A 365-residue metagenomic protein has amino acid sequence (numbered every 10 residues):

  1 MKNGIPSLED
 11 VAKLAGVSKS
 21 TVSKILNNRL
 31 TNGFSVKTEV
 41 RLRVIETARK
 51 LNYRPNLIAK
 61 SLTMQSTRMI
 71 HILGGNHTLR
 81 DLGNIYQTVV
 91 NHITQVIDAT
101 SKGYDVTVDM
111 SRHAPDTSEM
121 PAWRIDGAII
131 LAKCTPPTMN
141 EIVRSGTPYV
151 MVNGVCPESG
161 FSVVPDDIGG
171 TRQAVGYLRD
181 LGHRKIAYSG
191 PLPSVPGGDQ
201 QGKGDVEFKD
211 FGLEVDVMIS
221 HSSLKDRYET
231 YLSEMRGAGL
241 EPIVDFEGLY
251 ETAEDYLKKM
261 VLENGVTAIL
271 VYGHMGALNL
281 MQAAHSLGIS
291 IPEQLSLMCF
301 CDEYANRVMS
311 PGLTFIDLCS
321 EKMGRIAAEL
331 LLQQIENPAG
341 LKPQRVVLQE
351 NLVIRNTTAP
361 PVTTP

Functional and structural regions predicted by a protein language model:
M1-Q65: N-terminal helix-turn-helix DNA-binding module of bacterial transcription factors
L14, K50, V89-Y104, V143-M151 (+1 more regions): Bacterial carbohydrate/catabolite-sensing allosteric modules
T21-K24, L62-D81, K185-L192, K203-V217: Short beta-strand segments enriched in small/hydrophobic residues
N27-S35, H77-R80, S118, V195: Short, flexible, glycine-rich and Lys/Arg-enriched loop motifs at helix boundaries that contact anionic partners
T38, L42, E46, K50-E119 (+2 more regions): Amphipathic helical "hinge" segments at domain boundaries
M110-A114, L131-P136, L249-T252, H274-G276: Short beta->alpha connector loops
P121-G127, E263-T267: Short acidic/histidine-rich motifs immediately flanking catalytic phosphotransfer sites in two-component signaling
I129-P137, V155-S159: Acidic, Gly/Pro-rich loop/turn segments at junctions of secondary structure
